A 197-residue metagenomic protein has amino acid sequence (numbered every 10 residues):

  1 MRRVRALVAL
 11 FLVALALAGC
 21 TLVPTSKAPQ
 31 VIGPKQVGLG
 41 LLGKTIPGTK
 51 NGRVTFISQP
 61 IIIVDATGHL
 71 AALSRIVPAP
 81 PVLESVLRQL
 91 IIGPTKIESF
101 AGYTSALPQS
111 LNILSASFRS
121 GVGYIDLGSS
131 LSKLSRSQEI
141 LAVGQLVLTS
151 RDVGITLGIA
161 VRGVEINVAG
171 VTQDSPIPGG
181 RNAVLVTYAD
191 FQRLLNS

Functional and structural regions predicted by a protein language model:
R2-S197: Bimodal "functional hotspot" detector
